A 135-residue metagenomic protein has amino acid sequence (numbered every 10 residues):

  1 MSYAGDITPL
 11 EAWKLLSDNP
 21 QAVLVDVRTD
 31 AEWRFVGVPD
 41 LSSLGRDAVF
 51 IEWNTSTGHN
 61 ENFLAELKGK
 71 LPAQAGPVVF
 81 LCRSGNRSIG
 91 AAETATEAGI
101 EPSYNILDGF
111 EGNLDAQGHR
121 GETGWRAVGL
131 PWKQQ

Functional and structural regions predicted by a protein language model:
M1-V23, D30-P77, S88-Q135: Rhodanese-like catalytic fold shared by cysteine-dependent sulfurtransferases and DSP/PTP-type phosphatases
F80-L81: Short, surface-exposed ligand- or partner-binding patches at beta-edge/loop junctions that are enriched in aromatics
